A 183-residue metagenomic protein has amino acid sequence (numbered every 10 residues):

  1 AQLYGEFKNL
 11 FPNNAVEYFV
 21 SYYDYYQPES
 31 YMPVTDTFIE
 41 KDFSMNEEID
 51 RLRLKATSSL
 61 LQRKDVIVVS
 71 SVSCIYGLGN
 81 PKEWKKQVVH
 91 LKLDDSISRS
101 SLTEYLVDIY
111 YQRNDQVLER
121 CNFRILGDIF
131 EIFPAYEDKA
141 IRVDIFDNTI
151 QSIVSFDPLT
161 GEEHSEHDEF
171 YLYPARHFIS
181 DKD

Functional and structural regions predicted by a protein language model:
A1-D183: ASCE RecA-like P-loop NTPase motor cores that couple ATP hydrolysis to mechanical translocation on nucleic acids
